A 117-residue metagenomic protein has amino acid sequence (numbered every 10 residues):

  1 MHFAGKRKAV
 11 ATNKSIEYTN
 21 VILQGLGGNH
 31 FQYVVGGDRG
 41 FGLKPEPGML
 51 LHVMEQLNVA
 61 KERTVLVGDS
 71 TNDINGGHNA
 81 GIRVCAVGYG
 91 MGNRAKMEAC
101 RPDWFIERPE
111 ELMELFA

Functional and structural regions predicted by a protein language model:
H2, K6, I16-A117: Asp-based, Mg2+/Mn2+-dependent phosphohydrolase catalytic module
T12-K14: Conserved phosphate-coupling serine/threonine residues in phosphotransfer and NTP-handling enzymes
